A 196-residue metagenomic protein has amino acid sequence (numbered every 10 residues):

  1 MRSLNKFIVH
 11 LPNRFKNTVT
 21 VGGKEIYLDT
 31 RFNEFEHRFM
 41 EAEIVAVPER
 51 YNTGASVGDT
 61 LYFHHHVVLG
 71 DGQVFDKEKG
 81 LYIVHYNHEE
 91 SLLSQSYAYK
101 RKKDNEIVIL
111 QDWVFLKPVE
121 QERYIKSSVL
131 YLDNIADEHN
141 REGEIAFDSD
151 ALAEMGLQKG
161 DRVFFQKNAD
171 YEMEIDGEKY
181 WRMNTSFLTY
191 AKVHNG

Functional and structural regions predicted by a protein language model:
M1-G196: Acidic-enriched and Gly/Ser
